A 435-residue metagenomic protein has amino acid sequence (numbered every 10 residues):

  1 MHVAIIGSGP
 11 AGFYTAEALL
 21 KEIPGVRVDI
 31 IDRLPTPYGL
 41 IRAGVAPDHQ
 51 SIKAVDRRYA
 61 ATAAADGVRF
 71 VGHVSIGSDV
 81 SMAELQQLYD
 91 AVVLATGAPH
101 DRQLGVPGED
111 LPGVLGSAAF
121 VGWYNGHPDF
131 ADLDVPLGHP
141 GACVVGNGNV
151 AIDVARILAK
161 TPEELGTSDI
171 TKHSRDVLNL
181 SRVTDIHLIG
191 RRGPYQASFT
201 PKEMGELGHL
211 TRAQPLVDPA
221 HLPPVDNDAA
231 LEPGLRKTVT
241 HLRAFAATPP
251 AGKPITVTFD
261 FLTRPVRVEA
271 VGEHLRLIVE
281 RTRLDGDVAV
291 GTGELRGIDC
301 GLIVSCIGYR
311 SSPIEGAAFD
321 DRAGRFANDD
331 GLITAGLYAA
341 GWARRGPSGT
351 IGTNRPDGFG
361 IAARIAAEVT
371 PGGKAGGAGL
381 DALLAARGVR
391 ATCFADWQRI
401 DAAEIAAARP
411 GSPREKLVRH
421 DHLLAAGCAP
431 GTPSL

Functional and structural regions predicted by a protein language model:
M1-I6, P10, E17-D29, G44-A46 (+11 more regions): Rossmann-like nucleotide/phosphate-binding core characteristic of flavoprotein oxidoreductases
A11, T36, V150, P194: Conserved Rossmann-like nucleotide-cofactor binding loop
I23-G39, E164-L165, D169, H173-S174 (+1 more regions): Glycine-rich FAD pyrophosphate-binding loop
L34-A91, K237-P254, T258: N-terminal Rossmann-like dinucleotide/flavin-binding domain of flavoprotein oxidoreductases that bind FAD/FMN
Y59-V114, V266-I278: Feature captures the FAD/FMN-dependent oxidoreductase FAD-binding
D101-L180, D321-G331: Glycine-rich dinucleotide-binding loop and its adjacent helix/turn
R102-Q103, Y124, Q196, P313-I314 (+1 more regions): Glycine/Thr-rich phosphate-binding loops of Rossmann-like dinucleotide-binding domains
R156-V290, V369-G373: Dinucleotide-binding/catalytic capping subdomain of oxidoreductase cores
